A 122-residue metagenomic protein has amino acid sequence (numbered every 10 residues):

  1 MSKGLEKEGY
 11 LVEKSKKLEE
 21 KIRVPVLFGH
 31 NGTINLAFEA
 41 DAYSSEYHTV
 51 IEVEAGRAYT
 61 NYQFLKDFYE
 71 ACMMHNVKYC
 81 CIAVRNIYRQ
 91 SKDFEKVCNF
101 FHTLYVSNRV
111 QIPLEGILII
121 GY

Functional and structural regions predicted by a protein language model:
G4-Y47, Y59-K66, M73: Active-site metal-binding core of divalent-cation-utilizing nuclease and nuclease-like domains
H48-T49, Y79: Structural motif
E52-D67, Q90-D93: Active-site-adjacent loop/helix micro-motif of nuclease/hydrolase catalytic cores
F68-Y69, C98: Short, solvent-exposed amphipathic alpha-helical segments in soluble enzyme and RNA/protein-processing domains
N76-V77, P113: Short loop/turn motifs at secondary-structure junctions
V77-R85: Conserved beta-strand signature within the Rossmann-like core of class I S-adenosyl-L-methionine
N86-Y122: Domain-level recognition of nuclease-like catalytic cores that cleave nucleotide substrates
